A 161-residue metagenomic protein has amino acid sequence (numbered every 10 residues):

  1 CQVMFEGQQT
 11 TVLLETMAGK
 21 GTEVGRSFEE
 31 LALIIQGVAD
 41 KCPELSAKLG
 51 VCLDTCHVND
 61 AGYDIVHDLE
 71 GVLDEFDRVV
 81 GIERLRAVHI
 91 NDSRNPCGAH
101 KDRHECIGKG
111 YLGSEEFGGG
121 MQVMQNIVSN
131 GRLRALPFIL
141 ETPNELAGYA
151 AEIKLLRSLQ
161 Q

Functional and structural regions predicted by a protein language model:
C1-I107: Acidic/histidine-rich catalytic cores of soluble enzymes
T10, L133-L136: A short helix->loop->beta-strand "cap" motif at the edges of active sites that frequently abuts
E15, E141, E152: Acidic-residue sensor for enzyme active/binding pockets
R26, E30, D68, L112-G120 (+1 more regions): Soluble or luminal CAZymes and related metallo-dependent hydrolases
G71-V79, Y111-R132: A short, acidic, amphipathic alpha-helical segment used as a generic capping/interface helix at domain edges
H89, F138-I139: Conserved beta-strand positions in the central sheet of alpha/beta enzyme cores
I139-G148: A short, acidic, flexible beta-alpha connecting loop/helix-capping segment that sits on the rim of active
A147-Q161: C-terminal accessory extensions appended to soluble enzyme cores
